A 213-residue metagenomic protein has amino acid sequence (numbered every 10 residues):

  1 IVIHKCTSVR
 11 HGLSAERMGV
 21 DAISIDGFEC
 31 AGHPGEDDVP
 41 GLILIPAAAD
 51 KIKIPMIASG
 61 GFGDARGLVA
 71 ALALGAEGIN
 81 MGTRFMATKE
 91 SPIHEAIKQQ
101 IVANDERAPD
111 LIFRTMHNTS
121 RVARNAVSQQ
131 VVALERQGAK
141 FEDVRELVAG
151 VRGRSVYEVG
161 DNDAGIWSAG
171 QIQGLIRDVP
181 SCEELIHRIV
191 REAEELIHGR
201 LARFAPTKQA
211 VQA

Functional and structural regions predicted by a protein language model:
I1-T7, R200: Short intrinsically disordered, low-complexity coil segments enriched in acidic
V2-H4, I23-I25, M56-S59, I79-M81: Hydrophobic faces of well-ordered beta-strands that scaffold small-molecule active sites in alpha/beta enzyme cores
K5-I45, T88, P92-H94: Glycine/Thr-rich beta-alpha phosphate-binding loop at enzyme active sites
G35-G41, I45-I57, G63-A213: Conserved active-site-proximal phosphate/metal-binding subdomains
